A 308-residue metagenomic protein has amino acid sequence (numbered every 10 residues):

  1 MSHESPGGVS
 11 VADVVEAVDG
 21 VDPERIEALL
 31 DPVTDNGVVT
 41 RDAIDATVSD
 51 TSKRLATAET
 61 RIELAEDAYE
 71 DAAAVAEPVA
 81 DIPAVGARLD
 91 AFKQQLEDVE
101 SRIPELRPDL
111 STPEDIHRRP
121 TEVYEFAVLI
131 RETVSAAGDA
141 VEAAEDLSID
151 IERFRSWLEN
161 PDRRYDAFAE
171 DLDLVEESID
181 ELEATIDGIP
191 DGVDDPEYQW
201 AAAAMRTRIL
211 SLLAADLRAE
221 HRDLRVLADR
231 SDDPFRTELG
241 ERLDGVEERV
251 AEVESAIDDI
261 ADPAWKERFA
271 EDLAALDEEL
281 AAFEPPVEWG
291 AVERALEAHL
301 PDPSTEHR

Functional and structural regions predicted by a protein language model:
M1-D146, L300, S304: Leu/Val/Ala/Ile-rich N-terminal alpha-helices, chiefly Sec-type signal peptides and the beginnings
V33, G37-T40, A74, D81 (+5 more regions): Generic, low-specificity signal for short hydrophobic/alpha-helical stretches with a mild N-terminal bias, encompassing
A91, Q95-A228: Long amphipathic alpha-helical segments with strong coiled-coil/leucine-zipper propensity
A169-R308: Long amphipathic all-alpha helical oligomerization modules
